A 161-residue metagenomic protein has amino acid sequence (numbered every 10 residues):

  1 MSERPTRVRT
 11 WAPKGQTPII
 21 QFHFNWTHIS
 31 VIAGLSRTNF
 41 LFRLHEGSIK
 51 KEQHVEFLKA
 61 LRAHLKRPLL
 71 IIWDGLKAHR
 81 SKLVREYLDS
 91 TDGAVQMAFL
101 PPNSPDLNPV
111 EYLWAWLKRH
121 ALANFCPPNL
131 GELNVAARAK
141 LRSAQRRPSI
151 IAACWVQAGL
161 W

Functional and structural regions predicted by a protein language model:
M1, R37, K77, S104-D106: Conserved nucleotide-binding/hydrolysis micro-motifs of P-loop NTPases
M1-K59, A158-L160: Extended, low-complexity cationic-aromatic segments
R4, K51-A98: RNase H-like DDE/DDD metal-dependent nuclease/strand-transfer catalytic core used by mobile genetic elements
P5-T6, L44, S81-V84, V110-E111: Short, well-ordered secondary-structure micro-motifs
V8-Q16, D92-Q96, W114-H120: Short glycine/proline- and charge-enriched loop/turn segments that cap or connect secondary-structure elements
Q16-F24, D89-P109, F125: RNase H-like polynucleotidyl transferase catalytic core
H28, D74-G75, K82, A98-L122 (+1 more regions): RNase H-like two-metal-ion nuclease catalytic core shared by retroviral integrases and related mobile-element nucleases
V110-W161: C-terminal anion-handling pockets and recognition modules
